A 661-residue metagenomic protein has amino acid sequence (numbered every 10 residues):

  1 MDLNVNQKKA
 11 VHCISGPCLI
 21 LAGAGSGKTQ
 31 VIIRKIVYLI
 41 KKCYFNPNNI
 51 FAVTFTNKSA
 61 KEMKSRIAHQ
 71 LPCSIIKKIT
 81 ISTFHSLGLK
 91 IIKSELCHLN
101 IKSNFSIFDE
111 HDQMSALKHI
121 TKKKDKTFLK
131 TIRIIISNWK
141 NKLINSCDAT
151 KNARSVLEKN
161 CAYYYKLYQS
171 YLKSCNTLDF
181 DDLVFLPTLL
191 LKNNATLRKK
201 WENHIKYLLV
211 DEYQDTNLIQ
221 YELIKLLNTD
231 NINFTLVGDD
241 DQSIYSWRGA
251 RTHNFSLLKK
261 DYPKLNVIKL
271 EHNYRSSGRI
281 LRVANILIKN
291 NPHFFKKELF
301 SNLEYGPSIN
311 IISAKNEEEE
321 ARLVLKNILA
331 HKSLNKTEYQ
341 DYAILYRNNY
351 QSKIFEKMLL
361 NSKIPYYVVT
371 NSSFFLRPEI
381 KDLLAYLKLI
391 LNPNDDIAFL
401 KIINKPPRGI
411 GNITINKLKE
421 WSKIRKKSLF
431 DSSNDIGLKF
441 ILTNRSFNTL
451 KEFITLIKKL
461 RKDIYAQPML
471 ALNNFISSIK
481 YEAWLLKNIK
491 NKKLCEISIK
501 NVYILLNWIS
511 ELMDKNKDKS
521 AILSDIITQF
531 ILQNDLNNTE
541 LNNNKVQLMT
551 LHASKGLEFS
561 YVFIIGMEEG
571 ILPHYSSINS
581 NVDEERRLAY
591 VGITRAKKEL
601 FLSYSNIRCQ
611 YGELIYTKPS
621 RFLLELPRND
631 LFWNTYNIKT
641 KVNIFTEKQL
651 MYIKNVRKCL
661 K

Functional and structural regions predicted by a protein language model:
M1-S15, I219: N-terminal pre-P-loop "Q-motif" helix
S15-C18, V37-I205, I232, T252 (+10 more regions): A basic/glycine-biased coupling hinge at the interface between accessory DNA-binding modules
I20, A24-I32, L96, K102 (+6 more regions): Helicase P-loop NTPase motor core
S26-T29, Q214-H293, K297-L303, E420-K423 (+1 more regions): Conserved helicase motor core of SF1/SF2 NTP-dependent helicases
S82-K90, L209-E212, V237, N348-Y350 (+4 more regions): Conserved helicase core region in the C-terminal RecA-like lobe
L87, D261-Y262, L303-S308, H331 (+1 more regions): ATPase/helicase motor core of nucleic-acid motors
P406, I436-A553, H574: Accessory C-terminal helicase-associated subdomains
I607-K661: Helicase C-terminal subdomain and adjacent C-terminal extension
